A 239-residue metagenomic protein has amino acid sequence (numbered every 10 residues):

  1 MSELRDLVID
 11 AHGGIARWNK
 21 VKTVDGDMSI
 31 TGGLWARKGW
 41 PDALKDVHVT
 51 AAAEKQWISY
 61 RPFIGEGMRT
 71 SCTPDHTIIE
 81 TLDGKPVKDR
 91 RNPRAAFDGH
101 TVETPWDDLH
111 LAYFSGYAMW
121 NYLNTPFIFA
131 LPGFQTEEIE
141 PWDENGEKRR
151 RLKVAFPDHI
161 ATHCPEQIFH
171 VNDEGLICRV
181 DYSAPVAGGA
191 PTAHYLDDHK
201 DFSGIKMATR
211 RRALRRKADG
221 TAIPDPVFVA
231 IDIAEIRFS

Functional and structural regions predicted by a protein language model:
S2-R5, P226: Catalytic cores of transferase enzymes with a strong primary signal for eukaryotic protein kinases
E3, D83-I160: Flexible, processing/modification-adjacent segments and terminal tails in exported/periplasmic/extracellular proteins
L4, V8-W18: Alpha-helix capping/hinge segments and adjacent helical runs
I15-D89, E138: N-terminal mature ectodomain segment of secretory-pathway/periplasmic proteins
W18, W35-R37, Y122, Y182 (+1 more regions): Tryptophan-centered motif/residue detector
L34-A43, W57-I64, W120-Q135, F156-T162 (+1 more regions): Short, solvent-exposed secondary-structure boundary motifs
I64-D107, R216, T221-F238: Catalytic loop of the DD-peptidase/beta-lactamase superfamily, centered on the K-T-G motif and neighboring
G146-S239: Gly/Pro-enriched, hydrophobic low-complexity segments that function as extracytoplasmic propeptides/linkers
